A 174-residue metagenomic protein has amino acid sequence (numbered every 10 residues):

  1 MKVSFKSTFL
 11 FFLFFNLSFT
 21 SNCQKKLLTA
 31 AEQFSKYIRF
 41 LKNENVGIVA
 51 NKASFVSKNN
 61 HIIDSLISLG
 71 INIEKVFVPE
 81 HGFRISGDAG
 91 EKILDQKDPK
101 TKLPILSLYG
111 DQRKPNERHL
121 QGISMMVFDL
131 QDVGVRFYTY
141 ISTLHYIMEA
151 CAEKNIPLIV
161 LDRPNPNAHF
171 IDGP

Functional and structural regions predicted by a protein language model:
M1-K26: Bacterial Sec-dependent N-terminal signal peptides
K26-I71: N-terminal phosphate-binding or glycine-rich loops at protein starts, especially the Walker A/P-loop of NTPases
I71, E153-P157: A short helix->loop->beta-strand "cap" motif at the edges of active sites that frequently abuts
N72-H81: Short internal beta-strands
H81-D98: Glycine-rich phosphate-binding loop and adjoining beta1-alpha1-beta2 segment of Rossmann-like nucleotide-binding folds
I85-G90, I159-P174: Glycine-rich, charge-decorated loop segments at or immediately adjacent to ligand/cofactor-binding or catalytic sites
I93-S124, V135: Glycine-rich oxoanion-binding loops at beta->alpha junctions
D132-L144: Glycine/threonine-rich flexible loop motifs
